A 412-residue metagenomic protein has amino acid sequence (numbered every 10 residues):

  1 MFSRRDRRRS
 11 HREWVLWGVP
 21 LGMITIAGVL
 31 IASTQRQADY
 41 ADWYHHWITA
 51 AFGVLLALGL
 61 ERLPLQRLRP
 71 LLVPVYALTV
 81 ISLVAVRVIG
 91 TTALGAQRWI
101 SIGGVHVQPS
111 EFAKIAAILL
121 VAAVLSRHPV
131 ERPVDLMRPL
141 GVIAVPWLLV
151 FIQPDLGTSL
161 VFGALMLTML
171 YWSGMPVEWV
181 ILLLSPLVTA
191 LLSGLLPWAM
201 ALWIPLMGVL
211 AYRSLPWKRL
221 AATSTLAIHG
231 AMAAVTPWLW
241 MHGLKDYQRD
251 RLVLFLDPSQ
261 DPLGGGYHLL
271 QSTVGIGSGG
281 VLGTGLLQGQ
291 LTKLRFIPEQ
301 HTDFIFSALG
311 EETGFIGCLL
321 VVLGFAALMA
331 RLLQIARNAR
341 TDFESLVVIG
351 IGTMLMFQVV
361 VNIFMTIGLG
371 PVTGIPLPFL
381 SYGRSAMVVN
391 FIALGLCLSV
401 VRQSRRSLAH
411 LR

Functional and structural regions predicted by a protein language model:
M1-F2, N362-R412: A juxtamembrane structural motif centered on a specific transmembrane helix
M1-R9: Short, Lys/Arg-rich, polar N-terminal cytosolic tail immediately upstream of the first transmembrane signal-anchor
R8-R9, L136, L294-I297, A339-R340: Helix-boundary and loop/linker segments of multi-pass membrane transporters
L16-G264, E311-G368, I392-L396, L411-R412: Hydrophobic alpha-helical transmembrane segments of multi-pass inner membrane proteins, especially in bacterial systems
G141, G265-L269, L282, P298 (+3 more regions): Alpha-helical membrane-protein architecture signal
D155-L160, G283-G289, H301-T302, L369 (+3 more regions): Transmembrane helix boundary and interhelical junction motifs in multipass membrane proteins
G280-I316: Long extracytoplasmic/lumenal interhelical loops at the membrane interface of multi-pass membrane proteins
